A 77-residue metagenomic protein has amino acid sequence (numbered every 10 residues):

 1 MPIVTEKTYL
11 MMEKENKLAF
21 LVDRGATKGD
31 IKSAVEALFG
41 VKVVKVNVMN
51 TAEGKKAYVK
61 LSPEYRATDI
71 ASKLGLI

Functional and structural regions predicted by a protein language model:
M1-I77: Contiguous, often N-terminal, cationic amphipathic patches that form binding interfaces
